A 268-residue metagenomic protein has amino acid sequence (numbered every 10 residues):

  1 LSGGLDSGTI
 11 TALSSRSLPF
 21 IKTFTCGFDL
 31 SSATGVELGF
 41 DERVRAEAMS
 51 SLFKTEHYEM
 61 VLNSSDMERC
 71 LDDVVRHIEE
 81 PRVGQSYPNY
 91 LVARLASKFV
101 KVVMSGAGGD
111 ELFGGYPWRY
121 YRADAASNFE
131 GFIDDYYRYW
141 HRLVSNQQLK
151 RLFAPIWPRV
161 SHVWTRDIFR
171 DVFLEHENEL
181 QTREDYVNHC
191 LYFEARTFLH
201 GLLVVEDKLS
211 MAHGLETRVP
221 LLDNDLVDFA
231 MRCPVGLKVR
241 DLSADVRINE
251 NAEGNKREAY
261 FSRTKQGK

Functional and structural regions predicted by a protein language model:
L1-E179, R183-C190, E206-R263: ATP-dependent adenylate-handling active sites, centered on carboxylate activation for C-N bond formation
E194-L202: Core structural elements
Q266-K268: A glycine-rich beta-turn/hairpin centered on an aromatic-Pro dipeptide
